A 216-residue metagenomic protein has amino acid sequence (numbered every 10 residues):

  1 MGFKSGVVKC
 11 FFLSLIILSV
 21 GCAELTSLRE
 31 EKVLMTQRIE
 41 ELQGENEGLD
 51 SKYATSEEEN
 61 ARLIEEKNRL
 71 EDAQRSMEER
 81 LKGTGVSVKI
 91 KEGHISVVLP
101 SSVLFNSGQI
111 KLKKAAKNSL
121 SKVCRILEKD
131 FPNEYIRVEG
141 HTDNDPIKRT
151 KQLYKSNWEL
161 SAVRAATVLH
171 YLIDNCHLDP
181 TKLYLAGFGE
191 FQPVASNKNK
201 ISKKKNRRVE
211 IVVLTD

Functional and structural regions predicted by a protein language model:
M1-F11: Bacterial N-terminal signal peptides that target proteins for export
L18-G21: C-terminal motif of bacterial Sec signal peptides marking the signal peptidase cleavage site
A23-V98, K111: Extracellular/lumenal/periplasmic "stalk" regions immediately C-terminal to a signal peptide or transmembrane helix
I64-K67, E92-S121, D143-K155: Short, solvent-exposed beta-strand/turn patches at coil↔beta or beta↔helix junctions that act as interaction loops
Q74-T84, Q109-G140, L169-I173, I211 (+1 more regions): Periplasmic peptidoglycan-binding/anchoring modules of Gram-negative envelope and division proteins
S87-K89, H94-L104, Y135-E139, T167 (+2 more regions): Soluble periplasmic/extracytoplasmic beta-strand elements of cell-envelope proteins
V88-K91, S119, F131, L178 (+1 more regions): Extracellular/periplasmic catalytic domains that process cell-envelope and extracellular macromolecules
Q109-K114, T142-D216: Periplasmic OmpA-like peptidoglycan-binding domain that tethers envelope proteins to the cell wall
